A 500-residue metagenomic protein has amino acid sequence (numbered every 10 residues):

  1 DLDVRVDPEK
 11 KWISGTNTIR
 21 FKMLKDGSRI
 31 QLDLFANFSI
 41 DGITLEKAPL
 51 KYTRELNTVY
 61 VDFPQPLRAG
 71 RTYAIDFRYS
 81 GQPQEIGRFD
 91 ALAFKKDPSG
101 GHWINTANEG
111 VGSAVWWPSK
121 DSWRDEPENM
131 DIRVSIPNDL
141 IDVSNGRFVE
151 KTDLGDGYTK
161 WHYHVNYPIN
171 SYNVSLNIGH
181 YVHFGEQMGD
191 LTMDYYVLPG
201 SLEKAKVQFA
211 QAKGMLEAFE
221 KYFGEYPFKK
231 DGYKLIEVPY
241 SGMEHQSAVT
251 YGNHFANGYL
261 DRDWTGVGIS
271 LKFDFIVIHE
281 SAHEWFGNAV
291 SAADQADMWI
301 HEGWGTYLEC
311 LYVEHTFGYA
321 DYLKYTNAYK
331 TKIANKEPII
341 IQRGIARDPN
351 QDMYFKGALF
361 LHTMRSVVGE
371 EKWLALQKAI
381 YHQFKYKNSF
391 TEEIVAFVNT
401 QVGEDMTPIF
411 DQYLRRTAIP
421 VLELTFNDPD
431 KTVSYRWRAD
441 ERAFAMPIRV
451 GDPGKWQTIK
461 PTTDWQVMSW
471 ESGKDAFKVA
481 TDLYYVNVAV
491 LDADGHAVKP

Functional and structural regions predicted by a protein language model:
D1-S14, D26, D41, K95-N105 (+1 more regions): N-terminal, polar/Ser/Thr-rich
G15, T106-E109, K120-I278: Hydrophobic helix-coil surface modules that form long, contiguous segments used for peptide/substrate interaction
K25, P227, N350-V433: Amphipathic alpha-helical substructures
F35-K96, D156-G157, V467-S472: A surface-exposed beta-strand-loop module
I40-E46, V143, M406-T407, N427-Y484: Beta-strand-rich binding/interaction modules
A69, R78-M130, G179-Q187, Y484-P500: Glycine/proline-rich low-complexity spacer/linker segments in large multi-domain proteins
K213, A218, K229, G252-L260 (+2 more regions): Zinc-dependent metallopeptidase catalytic helix centered on the HExxH motif and its immediate flanking segment
M298, E302-T363, V367, F384: Acidic/His/Gly-enriched intrinsically disordered linker/tail segments that often contain short helix/coil "MoRF-like"
